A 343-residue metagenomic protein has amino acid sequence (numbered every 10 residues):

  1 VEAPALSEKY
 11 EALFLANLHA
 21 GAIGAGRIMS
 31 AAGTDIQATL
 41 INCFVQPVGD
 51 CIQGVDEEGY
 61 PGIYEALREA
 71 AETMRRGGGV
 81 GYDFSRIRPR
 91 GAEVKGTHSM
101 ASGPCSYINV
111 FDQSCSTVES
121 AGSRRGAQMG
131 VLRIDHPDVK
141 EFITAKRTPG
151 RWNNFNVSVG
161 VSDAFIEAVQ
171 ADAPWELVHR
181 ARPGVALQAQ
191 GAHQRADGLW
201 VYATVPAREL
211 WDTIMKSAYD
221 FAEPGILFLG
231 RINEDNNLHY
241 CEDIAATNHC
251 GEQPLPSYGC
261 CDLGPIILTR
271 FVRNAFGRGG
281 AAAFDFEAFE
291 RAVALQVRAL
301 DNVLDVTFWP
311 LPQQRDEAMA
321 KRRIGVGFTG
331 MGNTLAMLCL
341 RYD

Functional and structural regions predicted by a protein language model:
V1-D343: Extended catalytic cores of very large enzyme megasubunits
